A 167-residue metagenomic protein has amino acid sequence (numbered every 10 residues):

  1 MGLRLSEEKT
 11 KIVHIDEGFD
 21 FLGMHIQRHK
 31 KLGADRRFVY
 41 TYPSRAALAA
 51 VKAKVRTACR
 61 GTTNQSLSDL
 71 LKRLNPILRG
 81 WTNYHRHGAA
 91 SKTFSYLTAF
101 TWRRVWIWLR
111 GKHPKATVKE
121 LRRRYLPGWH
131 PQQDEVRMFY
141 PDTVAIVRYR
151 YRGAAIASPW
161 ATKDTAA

Functional and structural regions predicted by a protein language model:
M1-A167: Non-catalytic terminal/accessory segments
